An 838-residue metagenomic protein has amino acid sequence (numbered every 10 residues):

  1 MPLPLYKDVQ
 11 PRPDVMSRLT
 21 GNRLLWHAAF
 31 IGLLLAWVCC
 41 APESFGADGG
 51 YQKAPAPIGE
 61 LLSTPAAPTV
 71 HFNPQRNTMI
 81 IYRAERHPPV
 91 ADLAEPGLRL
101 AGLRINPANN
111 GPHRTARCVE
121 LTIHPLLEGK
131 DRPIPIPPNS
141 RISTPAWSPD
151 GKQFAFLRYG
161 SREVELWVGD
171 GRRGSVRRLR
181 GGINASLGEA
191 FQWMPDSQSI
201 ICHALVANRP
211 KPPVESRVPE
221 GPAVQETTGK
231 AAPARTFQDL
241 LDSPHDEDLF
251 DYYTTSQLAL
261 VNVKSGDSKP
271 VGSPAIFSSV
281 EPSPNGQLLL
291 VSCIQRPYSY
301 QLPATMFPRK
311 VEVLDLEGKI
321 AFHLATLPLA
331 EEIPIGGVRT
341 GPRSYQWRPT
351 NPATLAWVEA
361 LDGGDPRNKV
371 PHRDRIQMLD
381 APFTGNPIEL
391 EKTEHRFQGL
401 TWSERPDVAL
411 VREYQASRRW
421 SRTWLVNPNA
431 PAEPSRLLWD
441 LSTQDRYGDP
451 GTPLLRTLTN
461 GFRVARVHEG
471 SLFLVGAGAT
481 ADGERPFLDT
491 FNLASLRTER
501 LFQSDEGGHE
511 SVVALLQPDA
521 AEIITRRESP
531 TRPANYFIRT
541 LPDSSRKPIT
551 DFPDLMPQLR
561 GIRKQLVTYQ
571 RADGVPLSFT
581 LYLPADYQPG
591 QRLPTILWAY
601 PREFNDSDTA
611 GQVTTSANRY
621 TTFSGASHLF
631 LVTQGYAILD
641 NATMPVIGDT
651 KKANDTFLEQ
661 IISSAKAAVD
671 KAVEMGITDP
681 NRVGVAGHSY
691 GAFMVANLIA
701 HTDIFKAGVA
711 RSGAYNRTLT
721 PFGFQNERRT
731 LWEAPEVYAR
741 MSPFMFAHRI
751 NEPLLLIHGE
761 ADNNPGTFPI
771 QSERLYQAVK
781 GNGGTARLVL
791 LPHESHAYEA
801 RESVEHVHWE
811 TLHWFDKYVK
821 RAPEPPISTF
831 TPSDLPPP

Functional and structural regions predicted by a protein language model:
L5-I31: Bacterial N-terminal signal peptides that target proteins for export
H27-E43: Bacterial N-terminal signal peptides
F45-S545, D551-G561, P576, G611-Q612 (+2 more regions): Beta-propeller folds
R117-L121, L126, R602, D608 (+1 more regions): Active-site-proximal cap/loop segments of hydrolase catalytic domains
R296, L361-G363, F383, A416-S417 (+11 more regions): Short, glycine-/Ser/Thr-/acidic-enriched flexible segments
L314-K319, P382-T384, Q415-R418, V426-P434 (+8 more regions): Secondary-structure transition/capping motifs at alpha-helix termini and the adjoining loop/turn into the next element
T550-G590: N-terminal cap/lid segment of alpha/beta-hydrolase-fold proteins
Q591-R602: Short beta-strand element of the alpha/beta-hydrolase
